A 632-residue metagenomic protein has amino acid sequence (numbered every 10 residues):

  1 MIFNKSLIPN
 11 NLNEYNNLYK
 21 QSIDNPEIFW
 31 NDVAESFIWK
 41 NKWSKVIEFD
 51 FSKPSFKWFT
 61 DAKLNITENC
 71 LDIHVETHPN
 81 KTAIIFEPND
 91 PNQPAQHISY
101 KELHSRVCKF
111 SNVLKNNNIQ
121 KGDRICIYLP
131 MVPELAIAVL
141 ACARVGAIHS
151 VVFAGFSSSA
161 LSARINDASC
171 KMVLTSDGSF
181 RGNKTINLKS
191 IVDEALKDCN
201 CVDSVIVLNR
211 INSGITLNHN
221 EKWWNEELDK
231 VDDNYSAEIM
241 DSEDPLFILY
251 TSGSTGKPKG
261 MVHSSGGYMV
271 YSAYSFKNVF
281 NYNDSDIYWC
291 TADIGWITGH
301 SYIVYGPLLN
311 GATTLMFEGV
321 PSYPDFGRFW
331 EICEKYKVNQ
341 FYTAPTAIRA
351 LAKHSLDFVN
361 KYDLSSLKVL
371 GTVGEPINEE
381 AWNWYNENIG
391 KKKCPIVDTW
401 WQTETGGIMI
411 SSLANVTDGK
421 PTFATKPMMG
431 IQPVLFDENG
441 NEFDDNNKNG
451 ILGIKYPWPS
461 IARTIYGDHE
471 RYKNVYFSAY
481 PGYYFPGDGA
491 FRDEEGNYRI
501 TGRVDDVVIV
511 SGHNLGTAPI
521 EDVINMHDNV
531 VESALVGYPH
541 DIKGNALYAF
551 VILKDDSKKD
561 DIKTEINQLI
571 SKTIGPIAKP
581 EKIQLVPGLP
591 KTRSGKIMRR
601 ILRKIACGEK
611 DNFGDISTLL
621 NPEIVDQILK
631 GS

Functional and structural regions predicted by a protein language model:
T67, I84-L140, S157-S162, T216-E226 (+1 more regions): Conserved AMP-binding/adenylate-forming core of the ANL superfamily
N80-T82, V205-V207, N218-Y250, K257 (+2 more regions): Conserved pre-ATP/AMP-binding loop-to-beta segment of ANL
L140, R144-E226, A344: Structural core segment of the AMP-binding/adenylate-forming
V152-G178, V192, E334, F341 (+9 more regions): AMP-binding/adenylate-forming catalytic core of the ANL superfamily
M269-I287, I297-N339, K353-L356: Conserved AMP-binding/adenylation subdomain of ANL enzymes
Y305, L309, N339-T343, A352-D418 (+1 more regions): Gly/Ser/Thr-rich phosphate-binding loop
K426-G430, N441-Y476, L515-T517, K610: Conserved ATP/PPi-binding loop(s) of AMP-dependent carboxylate-activating enzymes
V434-Y456, E494-E495, K558-K563, M598: Conserved beta-loop-beta connector loops within the AMP-binding
